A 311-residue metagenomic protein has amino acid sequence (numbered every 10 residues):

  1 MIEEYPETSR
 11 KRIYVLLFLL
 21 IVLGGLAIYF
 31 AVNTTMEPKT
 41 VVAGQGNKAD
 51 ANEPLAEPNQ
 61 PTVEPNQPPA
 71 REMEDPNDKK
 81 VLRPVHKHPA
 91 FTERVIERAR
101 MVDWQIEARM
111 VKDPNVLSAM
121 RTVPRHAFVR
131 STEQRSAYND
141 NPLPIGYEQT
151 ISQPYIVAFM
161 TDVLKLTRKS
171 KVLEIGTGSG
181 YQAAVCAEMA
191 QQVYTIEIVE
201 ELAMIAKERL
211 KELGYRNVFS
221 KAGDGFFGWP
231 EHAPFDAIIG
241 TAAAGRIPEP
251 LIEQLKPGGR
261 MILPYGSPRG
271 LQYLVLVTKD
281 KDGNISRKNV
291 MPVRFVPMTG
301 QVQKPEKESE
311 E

Functional and structural regions predicted by a protein language model:
M1-I2: N-terminal intrinsically disordered, acidic low-complexity segments at the extreme N-terminus
P6-L19: N-terminal Sec-pathway targeting helices
L17-I28: Hydrophobic membrane-insertion alpha-helices, especially the h-region of bacterial N-terminal signal peptides
I28-K39: Hydrophobic single-pass membrane-insertion segments
K39, Q45-N47, N52, N59 (+2 more regions): Asparagine/serine/threonine-enriched low-complexity, disordered tracts, especially those forming N-linked glycosylation
N47, P68-L173, A184, M189 (+6 more regions): Class I SAM-dependent transferase core
K165-S286: Conserved nucleotide-cofactor-binding alpha/beta core module
G300-E311: Short, surface-exposed secondary-structure junctions/capping segments
